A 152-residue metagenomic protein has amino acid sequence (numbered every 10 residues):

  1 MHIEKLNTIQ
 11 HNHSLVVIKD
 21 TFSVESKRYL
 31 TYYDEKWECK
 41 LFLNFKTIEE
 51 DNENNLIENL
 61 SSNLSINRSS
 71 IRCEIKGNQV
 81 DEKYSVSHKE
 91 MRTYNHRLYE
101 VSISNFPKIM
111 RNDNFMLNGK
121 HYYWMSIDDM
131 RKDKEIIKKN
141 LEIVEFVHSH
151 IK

Functional and structural regions predicted by a protein language model:
M1-V16: Acidic, metal-coordinating catalytic segment for phosphate/diphosphate chemistry, firing primarily on the Nudix
H2-E4, N44-K46, E82-H88: Short secondary-structure capping micro-motifs at structural edges
T8-H11, M91-Y94, L117: A generic fold-level signal
H11, S23-S69: Conserved Nudix-box catalytic region and its N-terminal flanking loop in Nudix hydrolases and closely related
V16, Y29-L30, Y99: Well-ordered beta-strand positions enriched in small/hydrophobic/aromatic, beta-favoring residues
V17-T21: Short hydrophobic alpha-helical segments used for membrane anchoring or interfacial signaling
E35-I48, P107-K152: Nudix hydrolase/Nudix homology domain
S61-R111, H148-I151: Active-site segment of metal-dependent pyrophosphate-handling enzymes, primarily the Nudix hydrolase catalytic core
